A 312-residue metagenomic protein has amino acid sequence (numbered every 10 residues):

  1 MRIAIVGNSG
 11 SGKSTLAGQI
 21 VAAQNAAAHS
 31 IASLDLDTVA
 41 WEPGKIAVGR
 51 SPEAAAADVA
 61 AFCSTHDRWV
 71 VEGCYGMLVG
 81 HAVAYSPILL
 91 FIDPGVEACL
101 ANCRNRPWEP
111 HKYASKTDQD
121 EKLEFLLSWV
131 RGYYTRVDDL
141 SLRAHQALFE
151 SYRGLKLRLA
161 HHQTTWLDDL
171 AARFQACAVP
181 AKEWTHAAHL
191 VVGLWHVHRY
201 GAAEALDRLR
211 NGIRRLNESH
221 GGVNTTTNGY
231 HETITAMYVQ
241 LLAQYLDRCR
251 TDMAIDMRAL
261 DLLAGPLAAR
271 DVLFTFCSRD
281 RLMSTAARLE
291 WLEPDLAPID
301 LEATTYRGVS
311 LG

Functional and structural regions predicted by a protein language model:
S9: The conserved Walker
K13: Conserved lysine of the Walker
G18-D67: Conserved substrate/cofactor phosphate-moiety recognition/catalytic segment in nucleotide-dependent phosphotransferases
S51, A55-E97: Glycine-rich phosphate-binding loop used to anchor ATP phosphates in small-molecule kinases, encompassing both
D93-L140: A glycine- and Lys/Arg-enriched "phosphate-lid" helix/loop adjacent to the NTP-binding pocket of small-molecule kinases
G132-D168, A172: NTP-dependent small-molecule kinase module
L167, A176-T251: Conserved, aromatic- and glycine-enriched, well-ordered alpha/beta core segments that occur as contiguous structural
H231-G312: A charged, amphipathic interaction segment
